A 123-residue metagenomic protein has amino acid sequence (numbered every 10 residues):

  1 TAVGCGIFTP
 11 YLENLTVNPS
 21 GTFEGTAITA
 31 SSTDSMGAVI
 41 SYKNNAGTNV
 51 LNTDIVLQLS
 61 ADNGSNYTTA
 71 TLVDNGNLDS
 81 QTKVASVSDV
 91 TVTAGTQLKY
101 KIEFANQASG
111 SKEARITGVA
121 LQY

Functional and structural regions predicted by a protein language model:
T1-Y123: Beta-strand-rich ligand- or partner-binding modules with a strong bias toward extracellular/periplasmic carbohydrate
